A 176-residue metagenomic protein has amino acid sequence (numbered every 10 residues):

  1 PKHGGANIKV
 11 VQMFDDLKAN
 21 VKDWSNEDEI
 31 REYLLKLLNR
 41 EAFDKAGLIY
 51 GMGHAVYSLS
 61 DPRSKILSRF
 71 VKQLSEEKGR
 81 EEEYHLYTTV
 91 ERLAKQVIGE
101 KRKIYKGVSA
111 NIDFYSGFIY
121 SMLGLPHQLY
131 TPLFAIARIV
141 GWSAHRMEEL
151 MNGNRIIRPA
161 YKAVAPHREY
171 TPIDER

Functional and structural regions predicted by a protein language model:
P1-R176: Non-transmembrane, aqueous-exposed alpha-helical and coiled segments at domain scale
